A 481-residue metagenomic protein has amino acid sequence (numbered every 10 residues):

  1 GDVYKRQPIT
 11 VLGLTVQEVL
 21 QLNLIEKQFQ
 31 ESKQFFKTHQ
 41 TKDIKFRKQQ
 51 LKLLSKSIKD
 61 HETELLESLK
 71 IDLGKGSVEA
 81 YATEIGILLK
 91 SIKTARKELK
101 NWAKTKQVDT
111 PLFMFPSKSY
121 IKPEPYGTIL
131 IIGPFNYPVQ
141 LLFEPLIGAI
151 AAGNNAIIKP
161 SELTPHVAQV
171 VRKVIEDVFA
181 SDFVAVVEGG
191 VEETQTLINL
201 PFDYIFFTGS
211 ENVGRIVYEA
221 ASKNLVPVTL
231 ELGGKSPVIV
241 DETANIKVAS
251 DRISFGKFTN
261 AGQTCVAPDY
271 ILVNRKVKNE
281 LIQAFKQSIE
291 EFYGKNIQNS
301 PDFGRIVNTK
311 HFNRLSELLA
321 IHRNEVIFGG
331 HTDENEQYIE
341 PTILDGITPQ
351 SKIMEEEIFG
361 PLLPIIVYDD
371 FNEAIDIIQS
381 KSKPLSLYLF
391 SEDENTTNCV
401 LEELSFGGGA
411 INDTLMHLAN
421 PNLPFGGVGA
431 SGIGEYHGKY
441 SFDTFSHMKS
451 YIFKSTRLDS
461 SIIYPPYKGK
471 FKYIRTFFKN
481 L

Functional and structural regions predicted by a protein language model:
G1-Y4: Short, small-residue-biased leader/transition segments that mark boundaries at the very start of proteins
P8-Y120: N-terminal Rossmann-like NAD(P)+-binding subdomain of aldehyde/semialdehyde dehydrogenases
G13, D43, I239, Y338-L481: Conserved C-terminal structural/oligomerization subdomain of aldehyde/semialdehyde dehydrogenase
I25, I44, E62, I246 (+3 more regions): Residues at or immediately preceding the N-termini of alpha-helices
F36, Q40, S55-I58, E62 (+15 more regions): Structural signal for hydrophobic packing residues in well-ordered secondary-structure cores of soluble enzyme domains
R47, I92, G153, V184 (+8 more regions): Residue-level signal for inorganic ion chemistry
L112-V248: Rossmann-like NAD(P) dinucleotide-binding subdomain of oxidoreductase/dehydrogenase enzymes
F179, N212-T348, D376, I411 (+1 more regions): ALDH superfamily catalytic-core signature
